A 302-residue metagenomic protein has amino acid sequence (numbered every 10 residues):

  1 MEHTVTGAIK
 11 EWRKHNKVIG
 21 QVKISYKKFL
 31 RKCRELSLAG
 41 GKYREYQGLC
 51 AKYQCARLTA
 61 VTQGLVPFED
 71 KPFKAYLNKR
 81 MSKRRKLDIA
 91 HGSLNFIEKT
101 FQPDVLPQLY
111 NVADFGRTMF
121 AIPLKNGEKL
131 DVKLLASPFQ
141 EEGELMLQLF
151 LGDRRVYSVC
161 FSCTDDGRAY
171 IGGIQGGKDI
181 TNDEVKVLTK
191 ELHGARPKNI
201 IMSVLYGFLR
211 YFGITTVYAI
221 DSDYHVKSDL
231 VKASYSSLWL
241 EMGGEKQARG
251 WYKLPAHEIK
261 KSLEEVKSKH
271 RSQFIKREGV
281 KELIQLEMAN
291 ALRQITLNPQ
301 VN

Functional and structural regions predicted by a protein language model:
M1-L188, F274-N302: Non-catalytic substrate-recognition and accessory regions of acyl/acetyltransferase enzymes
V156-Y157, S162-K246: Acyl-donor binding region in acyl/amide transferases
D221-I284: Active-site/acyl-donor-binding loops of N-acyltransferases
